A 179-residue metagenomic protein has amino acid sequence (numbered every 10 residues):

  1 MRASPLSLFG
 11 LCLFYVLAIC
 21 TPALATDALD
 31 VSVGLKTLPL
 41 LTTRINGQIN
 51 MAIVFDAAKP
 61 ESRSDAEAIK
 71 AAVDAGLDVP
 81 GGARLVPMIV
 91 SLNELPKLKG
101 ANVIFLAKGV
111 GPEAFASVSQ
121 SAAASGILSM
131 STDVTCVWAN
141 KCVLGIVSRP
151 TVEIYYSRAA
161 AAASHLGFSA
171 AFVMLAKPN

Functional and structural regions predicted by a protein language model:
R2-S4, C20-N179: Short hydrophobic alpha-helices and adjacent helix-cap/hinge residues
F9-C20: Bacterial N-terminal signal peptides
